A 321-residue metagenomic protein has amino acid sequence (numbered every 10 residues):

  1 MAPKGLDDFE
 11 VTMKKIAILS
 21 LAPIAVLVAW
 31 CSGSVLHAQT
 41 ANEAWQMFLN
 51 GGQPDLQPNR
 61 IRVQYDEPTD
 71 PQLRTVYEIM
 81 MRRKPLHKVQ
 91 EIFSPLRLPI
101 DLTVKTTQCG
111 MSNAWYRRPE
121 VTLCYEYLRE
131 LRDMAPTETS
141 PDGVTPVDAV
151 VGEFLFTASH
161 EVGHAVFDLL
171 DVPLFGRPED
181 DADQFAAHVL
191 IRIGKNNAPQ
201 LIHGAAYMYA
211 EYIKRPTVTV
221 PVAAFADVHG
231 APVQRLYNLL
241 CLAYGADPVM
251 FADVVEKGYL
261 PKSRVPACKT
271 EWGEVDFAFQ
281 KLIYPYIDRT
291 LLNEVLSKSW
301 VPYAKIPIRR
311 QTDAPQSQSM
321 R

Functional and structural regions predicted by a protein language model:
L21-W30: Bacterial N-terminal signal peptides
Q46-I61, P221-R321: Pan-zinc metallopeptidase signature
T69, T75, L169-F185: Active-site metal-coordination segments of metallo-dependent hydrolases
V76-D101, L131: Zn2+-dependent metallopeptidase catalytic core
K105-T122, Y127-P136: Catalytic zinc-binding patch centered on the HExxH motif and its immediate surroundings that defines zinc-dependent
L123, F156-D171, D183, A187: Active-site recognition of the HExxH zinc-binding catalytic motif
M134-F156, D171-L174: Short pre-active-site segment immediately N-terminal to the catalytic Zn-binding motif
R177-P216: Post-HExxH zinc-binding segment in Zn-dependent metallohydrolases
